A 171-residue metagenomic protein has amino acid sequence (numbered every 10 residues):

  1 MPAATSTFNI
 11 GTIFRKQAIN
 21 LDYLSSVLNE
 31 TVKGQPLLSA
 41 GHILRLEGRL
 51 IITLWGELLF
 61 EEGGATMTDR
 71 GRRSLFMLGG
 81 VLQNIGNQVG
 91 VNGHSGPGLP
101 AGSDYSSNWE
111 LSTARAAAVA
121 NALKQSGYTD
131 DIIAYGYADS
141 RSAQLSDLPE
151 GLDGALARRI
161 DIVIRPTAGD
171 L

Functional and structural regions predicted by a protein language model:
M1-E61: Juxtamembrane linker/hinge segments adjacent to a transmembrane helix in small membrane proteins
L24, N29, L46, T53 (+4 more regions): Periplasmic OmpA-like peptidoglycan-binding domain that tethers envelope proteins to the cell wall
N87: Short beta-strand/loop motifs in extracellular/secreted proteins, especially within beta-sandwich accessory domains
